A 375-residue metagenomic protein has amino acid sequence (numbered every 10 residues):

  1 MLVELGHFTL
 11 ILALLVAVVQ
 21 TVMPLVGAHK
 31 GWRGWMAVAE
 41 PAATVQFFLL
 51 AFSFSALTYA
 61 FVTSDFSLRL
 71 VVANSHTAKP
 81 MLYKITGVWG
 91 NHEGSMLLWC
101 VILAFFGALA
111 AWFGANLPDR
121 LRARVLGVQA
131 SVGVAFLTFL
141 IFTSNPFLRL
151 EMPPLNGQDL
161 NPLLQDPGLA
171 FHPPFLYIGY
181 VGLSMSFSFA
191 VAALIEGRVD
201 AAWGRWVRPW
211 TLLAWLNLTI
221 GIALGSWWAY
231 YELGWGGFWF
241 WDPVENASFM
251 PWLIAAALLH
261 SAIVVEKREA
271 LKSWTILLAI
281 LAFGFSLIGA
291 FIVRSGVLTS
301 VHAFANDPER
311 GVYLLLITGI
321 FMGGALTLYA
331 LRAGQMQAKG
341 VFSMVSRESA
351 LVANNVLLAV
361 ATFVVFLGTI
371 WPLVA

Functional and structural regions predicted by a protein language model:
M1-A375: Polytopic transmembrane helical bundles with strong interfacial aromatic enrichment
